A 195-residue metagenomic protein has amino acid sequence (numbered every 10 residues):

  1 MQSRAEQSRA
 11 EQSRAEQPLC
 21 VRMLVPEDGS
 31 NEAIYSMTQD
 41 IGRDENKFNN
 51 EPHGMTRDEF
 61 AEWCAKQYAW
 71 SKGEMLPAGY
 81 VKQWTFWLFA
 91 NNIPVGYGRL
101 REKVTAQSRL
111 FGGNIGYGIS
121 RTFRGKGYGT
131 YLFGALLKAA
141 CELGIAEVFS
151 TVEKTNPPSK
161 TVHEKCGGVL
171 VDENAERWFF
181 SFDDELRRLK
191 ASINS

Functional and structural regions predicted by a protein language model:
M1-A5, R14-N114, G118, A139 (+1 more regions): GNAT-family acyltransferases
G116-I119, G125-K138, K160-K165: Conserved acetyl-CoA-binding loop-helix of GNAT-fold acetyltransferases
R124, S150-K160: Conserved beta-strand-loop-alpha-helix junction that forms the acyl-donor binding cleft
G127, G144, N156: Conserved G/P- and acidic residue-centered "switch" motifs that form tight phosphate/ATP-binding loops in soluble
A135, V152, A175-E176: Proline- and acidic/polar-enriched loop/turn elements at helix boundaries
A140-T151: Conserved GNAT acetyl-CoA-binding A-motif
